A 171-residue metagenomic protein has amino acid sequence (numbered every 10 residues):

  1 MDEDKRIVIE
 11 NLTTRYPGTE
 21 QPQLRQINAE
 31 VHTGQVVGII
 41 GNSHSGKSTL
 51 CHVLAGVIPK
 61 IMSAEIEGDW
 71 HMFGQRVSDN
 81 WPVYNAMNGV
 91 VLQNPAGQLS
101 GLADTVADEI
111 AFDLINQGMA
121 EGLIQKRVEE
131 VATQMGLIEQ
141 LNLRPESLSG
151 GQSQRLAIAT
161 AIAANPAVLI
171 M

Functional and structural regions predicted by a protein language model:
I40-N42: The feature captures the beta-strand-to-loop junction immediately N-terminal to the Walker
E67-V83, A120: ABC ATPase NBD Q-loop/coupling interface
N94, L102-I115: Q-loop/switch helix immediately C-terminal to the Walker
I115, G122-Q140: Conserved ABC ATPase "signature" region
R144-L148, Q152: Conserved ABC ATPase signature
N165: Conserved catalytic motifs of ABC-family nucleotide-binding domains
L169-M171: Catalytic Walker B motif of ABC-type/P-loop ATPase nucleotide-binding domains
